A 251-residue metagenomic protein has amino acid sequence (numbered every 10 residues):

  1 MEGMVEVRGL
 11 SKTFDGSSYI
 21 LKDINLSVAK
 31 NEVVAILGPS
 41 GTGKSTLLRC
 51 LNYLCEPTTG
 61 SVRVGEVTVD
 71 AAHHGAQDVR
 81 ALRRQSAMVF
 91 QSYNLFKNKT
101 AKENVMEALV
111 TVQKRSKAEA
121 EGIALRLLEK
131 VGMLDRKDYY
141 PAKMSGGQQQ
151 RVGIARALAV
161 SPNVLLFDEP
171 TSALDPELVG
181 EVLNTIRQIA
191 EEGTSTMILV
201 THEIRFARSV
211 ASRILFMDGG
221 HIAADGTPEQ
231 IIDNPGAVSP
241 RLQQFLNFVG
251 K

Functional and structural regions predicted by a protein language model:
N52: Helix-to-loop junction immediately C-terminal to a conserved catalytic motif
V69-A87, D233-P235: ABC ATPase NBD coupling module
Y140-M144, Q148: Conserved ABC ATPase signature
A159-N163: A short, proline-enriched helix->beta-strand linker immediately N-terminal to the Walker B motif in ABC-type P-loop
L165-D168: Catalytic Walker B motif of ABC-type/P-loop ATPase nucleotide-binding domains
D233-K251: C-terminal boundary and immediately downstream tail of ABC-type ATPase nucleotide-binding domains
